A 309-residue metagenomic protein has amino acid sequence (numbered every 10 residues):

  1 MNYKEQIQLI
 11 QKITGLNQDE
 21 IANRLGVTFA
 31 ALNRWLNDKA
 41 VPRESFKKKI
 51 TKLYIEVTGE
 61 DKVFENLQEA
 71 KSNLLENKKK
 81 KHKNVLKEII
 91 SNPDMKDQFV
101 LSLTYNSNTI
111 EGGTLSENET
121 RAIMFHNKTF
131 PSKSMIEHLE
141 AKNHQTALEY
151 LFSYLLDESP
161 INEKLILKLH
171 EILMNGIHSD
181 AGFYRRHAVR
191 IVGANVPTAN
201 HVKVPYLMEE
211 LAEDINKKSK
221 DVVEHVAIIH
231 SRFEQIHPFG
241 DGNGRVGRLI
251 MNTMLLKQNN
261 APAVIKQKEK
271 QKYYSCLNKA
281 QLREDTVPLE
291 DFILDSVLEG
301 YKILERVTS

Functional and structural regions predicted by a protein language model:
M1-D241, R245-S309: FIC/Doc superfamily catalytic core
